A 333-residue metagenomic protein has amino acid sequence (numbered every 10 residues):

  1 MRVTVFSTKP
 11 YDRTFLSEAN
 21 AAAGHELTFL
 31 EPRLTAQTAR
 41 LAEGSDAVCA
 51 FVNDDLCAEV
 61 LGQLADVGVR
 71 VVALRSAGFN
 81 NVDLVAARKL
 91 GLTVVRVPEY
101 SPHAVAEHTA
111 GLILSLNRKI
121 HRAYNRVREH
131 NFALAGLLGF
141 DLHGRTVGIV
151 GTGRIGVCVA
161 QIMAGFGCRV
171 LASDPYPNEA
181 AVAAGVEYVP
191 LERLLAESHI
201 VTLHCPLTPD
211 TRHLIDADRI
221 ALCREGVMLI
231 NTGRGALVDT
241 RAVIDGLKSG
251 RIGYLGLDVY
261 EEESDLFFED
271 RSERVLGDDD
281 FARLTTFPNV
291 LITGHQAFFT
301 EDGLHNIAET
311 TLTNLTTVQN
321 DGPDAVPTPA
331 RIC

Functional and structural regions predicted by a protein language model:
M1-V94, D216: An N-terminal-biased, well-structured beta-alpha scaffold segment characteristic of Rossmann-like dinucleotide-binding
A42-A47, V67-V69, A196-V201, R224-V227: Short acidic/histidine-rich motifs immediately flanking catalytic phosphotransfer sites in two-component signaling
F51, R75-S76, L92-H103, E192 (+1 more regions): Short beta->alpha connector loops at strand-helix junctions that form conserved, small/polar/Pro-enriched
V52-N53, H199, C205-L207, G233-R234 (+1 more regions): Short glycine-/small-residue-rich Rossmann-like dinucleotide-binding loops
L90-L92, P98-T146, C158-Q161, G165: Phosphate-binding beta-alpha-beta segment of Rossmann-like dinucleotide-binding domains, i.e., the NAD(P)
A135-E225: Rossmann-like dinucleotide/phosphate-binding beta-alpha-beta segment
G226, R234-C333: Rossmann-like dinucleotide-binding domain for NAD(H)/NADP(H)
I230: Glycine-rich nucleotide-phosphate-binding loops and adjacent flexible coil segments
